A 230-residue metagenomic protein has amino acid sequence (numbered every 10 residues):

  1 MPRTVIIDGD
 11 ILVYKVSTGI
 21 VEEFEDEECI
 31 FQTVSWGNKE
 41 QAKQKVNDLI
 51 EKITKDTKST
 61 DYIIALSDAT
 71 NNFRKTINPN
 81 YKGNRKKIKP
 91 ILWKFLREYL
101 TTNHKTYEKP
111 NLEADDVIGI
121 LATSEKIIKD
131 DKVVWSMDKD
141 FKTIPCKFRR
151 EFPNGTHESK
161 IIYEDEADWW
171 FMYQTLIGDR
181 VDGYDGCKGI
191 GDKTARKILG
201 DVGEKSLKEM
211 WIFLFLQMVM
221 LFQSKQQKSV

Functional and structural regions predicted by a protein language model:
M1-I63, S67-D68, R74-T76: Non-catalytic, usually N-terminal nucleic-acid engagement modules in DNA/RNA processing proteins
P2, F31-T33, S59, G83-V230: Extended two-metal-dependent nuclease catalytic cores across DNA- and RNA-processing enzymes
S17-T18, K75-P79, I144-R149: Short acidic, glycine/serine/threonine-rich loops at helix termini
Q41-T54, T70-K82, L92, E98-Y99 (+3 more regions): Intrinsically disordered, low-complexity, Ser/Thr/Glu/Asp/Lys/Arg-enriched terminal regions and linkers of eukaryotic
A69-T70, K139: Short, glycine/serine-rich, charged loops/turns that create anion-binding and catalytic segments at active sites
